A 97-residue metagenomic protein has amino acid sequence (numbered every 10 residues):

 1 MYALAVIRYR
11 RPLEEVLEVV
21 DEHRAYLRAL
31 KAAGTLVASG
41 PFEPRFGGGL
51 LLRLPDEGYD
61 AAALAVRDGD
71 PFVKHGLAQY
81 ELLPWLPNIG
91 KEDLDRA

Functional and structural regions predicted by a protein language model:
M1-A97: Conserved, structured core segments of small domains
